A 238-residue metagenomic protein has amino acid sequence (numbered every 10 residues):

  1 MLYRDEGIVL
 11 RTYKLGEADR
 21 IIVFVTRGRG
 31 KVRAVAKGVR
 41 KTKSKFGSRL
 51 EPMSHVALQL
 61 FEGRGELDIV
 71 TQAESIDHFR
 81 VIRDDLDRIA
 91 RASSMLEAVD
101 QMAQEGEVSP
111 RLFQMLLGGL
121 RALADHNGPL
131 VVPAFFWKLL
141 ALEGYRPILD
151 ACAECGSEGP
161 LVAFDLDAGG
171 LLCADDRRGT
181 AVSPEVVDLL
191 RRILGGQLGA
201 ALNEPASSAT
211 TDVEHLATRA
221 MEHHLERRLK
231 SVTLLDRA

Functional and structural regions predicted by a protein language model:
M1-A238: Non-catalytic alpha-helical scaffolds and adjoining flexible linkers that form interface surfaces for assembly
